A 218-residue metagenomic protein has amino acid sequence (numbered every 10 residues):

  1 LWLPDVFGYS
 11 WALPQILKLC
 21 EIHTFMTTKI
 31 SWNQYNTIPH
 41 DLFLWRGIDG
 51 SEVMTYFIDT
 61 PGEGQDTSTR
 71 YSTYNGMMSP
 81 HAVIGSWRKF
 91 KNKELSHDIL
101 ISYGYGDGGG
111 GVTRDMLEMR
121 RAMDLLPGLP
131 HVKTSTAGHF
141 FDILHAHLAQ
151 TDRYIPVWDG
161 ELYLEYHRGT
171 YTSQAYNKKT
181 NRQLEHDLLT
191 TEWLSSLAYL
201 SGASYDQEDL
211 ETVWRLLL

Functional and structural regions predicted by a protein language model:
L1-L218: Catalytic-domain carbohydrate-binding cleft regions of carbohydrate-active enzymes
